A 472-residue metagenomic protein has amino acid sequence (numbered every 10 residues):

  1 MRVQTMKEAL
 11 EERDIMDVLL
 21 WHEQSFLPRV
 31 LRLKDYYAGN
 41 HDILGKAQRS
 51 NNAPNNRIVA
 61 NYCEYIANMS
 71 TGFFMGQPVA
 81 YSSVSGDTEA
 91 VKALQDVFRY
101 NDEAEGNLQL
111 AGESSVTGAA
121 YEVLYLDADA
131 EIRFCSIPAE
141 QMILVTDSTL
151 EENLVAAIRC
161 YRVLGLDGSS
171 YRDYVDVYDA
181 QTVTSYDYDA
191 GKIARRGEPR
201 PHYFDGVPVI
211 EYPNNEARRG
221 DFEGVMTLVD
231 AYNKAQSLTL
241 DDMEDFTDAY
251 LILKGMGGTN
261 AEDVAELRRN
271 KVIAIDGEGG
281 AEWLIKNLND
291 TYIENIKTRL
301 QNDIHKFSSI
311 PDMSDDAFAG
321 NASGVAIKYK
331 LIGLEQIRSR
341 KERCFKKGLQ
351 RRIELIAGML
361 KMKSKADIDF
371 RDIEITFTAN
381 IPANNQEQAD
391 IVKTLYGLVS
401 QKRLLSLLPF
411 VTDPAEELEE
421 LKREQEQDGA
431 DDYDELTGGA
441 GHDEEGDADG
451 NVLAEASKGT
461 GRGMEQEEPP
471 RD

Functional and structural regions predicted by a protein language model:
M1-F134, M464-D472: Extended, helix-rich architectural segments
D17, Y37-N40, F73, Q77 (+11 more regions): Short secondary-structure junctions and interdomain/linker hinges
Y62, G86-A90, F98-G106, S114 (+7 more regions): Short amphipathic alpha-helical segments
V97, G112, W283-E294, E335-E342 (+1 more regions): Short, charged/polar micro-motifs that form catalytic or ligand-binding hotspots
S115-T117, Y121-A217: Extended, regular secondary-structure scaffolds
Y188, K192-P201, G277-E278, L436-G438 (+2 more regions): Intrinsically disordered, low-complexity linkers and terminal tails enriched in Pro/Gly and often acidic or mixed-charge
A194-A326: Extended, charged amphipathic alpha-helical segments
R299-D472: C-terminal helix-loop subdomains that flank or include functional centers
